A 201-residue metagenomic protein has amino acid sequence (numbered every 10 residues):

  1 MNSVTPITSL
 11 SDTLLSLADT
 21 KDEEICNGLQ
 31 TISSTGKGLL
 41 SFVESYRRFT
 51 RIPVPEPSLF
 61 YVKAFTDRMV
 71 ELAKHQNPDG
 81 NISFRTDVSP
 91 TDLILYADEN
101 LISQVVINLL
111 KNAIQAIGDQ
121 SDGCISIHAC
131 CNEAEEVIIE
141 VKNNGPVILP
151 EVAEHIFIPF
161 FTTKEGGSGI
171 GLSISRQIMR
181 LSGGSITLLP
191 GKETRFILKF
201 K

Functional and structural regions predicted by a protein language model:
L10-D12, I25-Q76: Conserved DHp (HisKA) dimerization/phosphotransfer helix of two-component histidine kinases, i.e., the long coiled-coil
I52-P55, I94-A97, T163: Conserved micro-motifs of the catalytic ATP-binding
N81-L93: Conserved catalytic submotifs in the C-terminal HATPase_c
D122-E135: Short beta-strand/loop element within the Bergerat-fold HATPase_c
I148-F160: Short conserved segment of the HATPase_c
G171, S175: Short alpha-helical Gxxx[C/S/T] motif in the catalytic ATP-binding
G183-G184: Conserved glycine-rich
